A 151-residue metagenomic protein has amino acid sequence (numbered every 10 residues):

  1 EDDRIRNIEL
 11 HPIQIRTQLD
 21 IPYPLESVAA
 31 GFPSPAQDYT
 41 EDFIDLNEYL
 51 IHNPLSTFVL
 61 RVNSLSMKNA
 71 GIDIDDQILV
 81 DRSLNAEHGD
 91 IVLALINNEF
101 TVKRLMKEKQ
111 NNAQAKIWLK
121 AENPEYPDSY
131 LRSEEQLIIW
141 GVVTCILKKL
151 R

Functional and structural regions predicted by a protein language model:
E1-K68, H88, E99-F100, N111-W118 (+3 more regions): Short, positionally conserved secondary-structure boundary motifs
I72-D73, A86: Short, well-ordered loop/turn sites that connect or cap secondary structure elements
D75-D76, D90: Structural motif
L79-V80, L93: Hydrophobic beta-strand signal
R82, K107-K109: Short, low-complexity Ser/Thr-rich regulatory SLiMs
A86-L93, T101-R104: Short, Lys/Arg- and Gly-enriched loop/turn segments at beta-strand edges
N123-Y130: Flexible, small-/acidic-enriched active-site or ligand-binding loops
